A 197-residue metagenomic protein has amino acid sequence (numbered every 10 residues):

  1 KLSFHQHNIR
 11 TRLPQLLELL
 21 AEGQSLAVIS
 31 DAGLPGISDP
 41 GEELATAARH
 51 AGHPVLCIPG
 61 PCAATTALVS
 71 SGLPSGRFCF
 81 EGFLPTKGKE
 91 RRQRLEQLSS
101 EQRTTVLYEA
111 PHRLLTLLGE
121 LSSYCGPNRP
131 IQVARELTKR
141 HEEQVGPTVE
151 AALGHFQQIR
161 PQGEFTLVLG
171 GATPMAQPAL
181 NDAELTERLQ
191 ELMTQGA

Functional and structural regions predicted by a protein language model:
K1-I58, T65-T66: Class I S-adenosyl-L-methionine
K1-I9, P61, G82-K87, E136-T138: Short, acidic/turn-prone active-site loops that include or flank metal/cofactor- and phosphate-binding residues
K1-S3, V55, G76-G82, N128-V133: Short hydrophobic/aromatic-enriched beta-strand-loop microsegments
I9-R12, G33, P40, L44 (+6 more regions): Helical mechanochemical/support elements of P-loop NTPase systems and associated helical scaffolds
E18-A21, L44-T46, S71-G76, Y124-C125 (+1 more regions): Short, hinge-like loop/turn segments at secondary-structure boundaries
Q24-S25, T104, P111-A197: A contiguous loop/helix-start segment that scaffolds small-molecule binding in enzyme catalytic cores
S30, C57-G60, L107, V133: General beta-strand structural signal in soluble alpha/beta enzymes
E43-E101: Class I SAM-dependent methyltransferase SAM-binding "motif I" and its flanking Rossmann-like core
